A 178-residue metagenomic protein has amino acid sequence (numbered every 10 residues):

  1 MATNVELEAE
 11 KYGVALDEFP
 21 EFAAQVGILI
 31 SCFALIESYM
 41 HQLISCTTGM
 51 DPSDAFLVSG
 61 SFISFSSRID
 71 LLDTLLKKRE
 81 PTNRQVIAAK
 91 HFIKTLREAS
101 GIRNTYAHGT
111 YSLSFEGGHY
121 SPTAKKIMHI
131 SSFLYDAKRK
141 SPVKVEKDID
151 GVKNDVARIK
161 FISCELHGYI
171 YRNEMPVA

Functional and structural regions predicted by a protein language model:
A2-S31, S38-A178: Acidic, Ser/Thr/Gly/Pro-rich intrinsically disordered interaction regions
